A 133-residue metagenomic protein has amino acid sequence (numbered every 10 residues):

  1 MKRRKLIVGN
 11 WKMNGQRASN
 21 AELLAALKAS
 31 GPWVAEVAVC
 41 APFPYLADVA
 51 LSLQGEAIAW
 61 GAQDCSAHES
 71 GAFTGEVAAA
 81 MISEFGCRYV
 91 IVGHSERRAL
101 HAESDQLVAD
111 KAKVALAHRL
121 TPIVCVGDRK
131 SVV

Functional and structural regions predicted by a protein language model:
M1-V77: Conserved N-terminal beta1-alpha1 strand-loop-helix module at the mouth
S30, A115-H118: Change "in soluble alpha/beta enzymes" to "in soluble alpha/beta proteins
Q54-V114: Glycine/small-residue-rich loop that forms an oxyanion/phosphate-binding "nest" at active or ligand-binding sites
C87, R119-L120: A structural motif
I123-V126: Short, conserved beta-strand edge motifs with alternating hydrophobic and charged residues
V132-V133: Conserved small/polar residues in nucleotide/adenosyl-binding loops
